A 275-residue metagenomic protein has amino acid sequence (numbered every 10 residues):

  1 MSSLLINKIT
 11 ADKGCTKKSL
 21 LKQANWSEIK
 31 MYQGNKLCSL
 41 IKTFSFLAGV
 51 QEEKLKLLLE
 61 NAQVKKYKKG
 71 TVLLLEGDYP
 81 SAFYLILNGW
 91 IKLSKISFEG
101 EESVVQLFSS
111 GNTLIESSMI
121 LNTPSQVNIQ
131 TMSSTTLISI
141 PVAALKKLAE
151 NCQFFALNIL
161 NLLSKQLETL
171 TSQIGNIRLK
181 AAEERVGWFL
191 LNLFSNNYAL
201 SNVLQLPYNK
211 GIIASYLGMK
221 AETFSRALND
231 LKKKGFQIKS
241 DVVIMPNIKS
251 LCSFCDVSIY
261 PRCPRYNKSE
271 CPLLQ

Functional and structural regions predicted by a protein language model:
S2-V64, K68, T113-L114, S118-I120: Cyclic nucleotide-binding regulatory module and flanking cytosolic helices
V50, I86, F108-S109, M132 (+3 more regions): A conserved hydrophobic position in a structured secondary element of the catalytic/binding core that shapes
G70, S81-S94, S110-G111: Glycine- and acidic-residue-biased ligand/ion/polar-headgroup-sensing regions
L73-D78: Short phosphate-coordinating micro-motif centered on Lys-Gly-acidic
W90, N112, S134-T136, G235 (+1 more regions): Structural motif
V104-S164, E168: Cyclic-nucleotide recognition modules
M132-S133, E150-K220: Polybasic "coupling" helices that flank or enter modular domains
L193-Q275: Phosphate-/nucleic-acid-contacting segments
